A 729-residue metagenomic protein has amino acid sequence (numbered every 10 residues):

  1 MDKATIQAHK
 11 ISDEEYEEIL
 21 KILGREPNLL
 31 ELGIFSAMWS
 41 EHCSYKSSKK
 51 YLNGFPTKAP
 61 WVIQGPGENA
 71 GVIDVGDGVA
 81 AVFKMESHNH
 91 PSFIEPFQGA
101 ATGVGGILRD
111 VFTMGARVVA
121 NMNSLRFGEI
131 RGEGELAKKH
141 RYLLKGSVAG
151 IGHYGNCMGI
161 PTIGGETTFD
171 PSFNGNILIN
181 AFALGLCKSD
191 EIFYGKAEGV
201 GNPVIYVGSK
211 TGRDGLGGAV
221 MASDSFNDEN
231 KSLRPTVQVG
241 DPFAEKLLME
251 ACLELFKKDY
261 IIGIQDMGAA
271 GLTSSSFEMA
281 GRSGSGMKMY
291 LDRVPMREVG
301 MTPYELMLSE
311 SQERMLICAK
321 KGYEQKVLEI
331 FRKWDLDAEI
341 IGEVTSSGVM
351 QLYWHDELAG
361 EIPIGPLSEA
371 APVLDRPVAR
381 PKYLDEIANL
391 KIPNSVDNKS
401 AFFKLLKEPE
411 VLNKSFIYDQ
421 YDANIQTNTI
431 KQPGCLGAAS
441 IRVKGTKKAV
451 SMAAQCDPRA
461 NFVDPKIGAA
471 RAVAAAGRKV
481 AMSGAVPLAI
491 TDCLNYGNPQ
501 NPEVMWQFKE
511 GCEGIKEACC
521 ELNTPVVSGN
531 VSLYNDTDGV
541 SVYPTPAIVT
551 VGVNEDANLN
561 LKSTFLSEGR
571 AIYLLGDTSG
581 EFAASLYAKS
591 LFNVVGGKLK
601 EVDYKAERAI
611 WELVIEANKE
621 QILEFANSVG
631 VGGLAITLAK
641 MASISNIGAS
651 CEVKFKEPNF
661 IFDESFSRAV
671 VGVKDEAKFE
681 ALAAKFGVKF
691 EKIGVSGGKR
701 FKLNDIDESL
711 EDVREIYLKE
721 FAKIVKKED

Functional and structural regions predicted by a protein language model:
M1-H9, E15-Y16, K21-L32, N176-I177 (+8 more regions): Glycine-/charge-enriched secondary-structure boundary and capping motifs
K3-V79: N-terminal amphipathic, basic-rich helices that act as targeting or association modules
H9-D13, E17, R25-L29, H42-Y45 (+23 more regions): Electropositive phosphate-/nucleotide-binding environments in soluble metabolic enzymes
S36-S40, N53, R332, N495 (+1 more regions): Short amphipathic alpha-helical surface patches that mediate protein-protein
E41-S44, G128, M279, M641: Residues in and immediately flanking transmembrane alpha helices
C43, L52-T102, I107-L108, F112 (+6 more regions): Non-catalytic terminal/interface segments that mediate subunit docking, oligomerization, and allosteric communication
E68-L336, I340-Y353, S368, L374 (+7 more regions): Mobile "lid/hinge" segments at catalytic clefts and subdomain interfaces of large enzymes
V220, P242-M249, A474-R478, T491 (+2 more regions): Charged, low-complexity, helix-prone segments enriched in Lys/Glu/Asp/Gln
